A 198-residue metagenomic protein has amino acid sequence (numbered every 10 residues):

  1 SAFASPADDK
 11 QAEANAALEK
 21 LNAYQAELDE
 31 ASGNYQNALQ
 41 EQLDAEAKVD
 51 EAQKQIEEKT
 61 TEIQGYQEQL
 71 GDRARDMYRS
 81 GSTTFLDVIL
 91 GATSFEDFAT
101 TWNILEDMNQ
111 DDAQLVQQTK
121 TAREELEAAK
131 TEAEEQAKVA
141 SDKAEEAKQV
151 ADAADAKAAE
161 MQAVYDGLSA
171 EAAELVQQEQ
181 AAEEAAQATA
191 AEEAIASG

Functional and structural regions predicted by a protein language model:
A2-D76, W102-G198: Alpha-helical oligomerization segments with coiled-coil/rod-like character
S82-L86: Envelope-exposed proteins and targeting segments
S94: Active-site helix-to-loop segments that bind/position phosphate- or nucleotide-bearing substrates and donors across
